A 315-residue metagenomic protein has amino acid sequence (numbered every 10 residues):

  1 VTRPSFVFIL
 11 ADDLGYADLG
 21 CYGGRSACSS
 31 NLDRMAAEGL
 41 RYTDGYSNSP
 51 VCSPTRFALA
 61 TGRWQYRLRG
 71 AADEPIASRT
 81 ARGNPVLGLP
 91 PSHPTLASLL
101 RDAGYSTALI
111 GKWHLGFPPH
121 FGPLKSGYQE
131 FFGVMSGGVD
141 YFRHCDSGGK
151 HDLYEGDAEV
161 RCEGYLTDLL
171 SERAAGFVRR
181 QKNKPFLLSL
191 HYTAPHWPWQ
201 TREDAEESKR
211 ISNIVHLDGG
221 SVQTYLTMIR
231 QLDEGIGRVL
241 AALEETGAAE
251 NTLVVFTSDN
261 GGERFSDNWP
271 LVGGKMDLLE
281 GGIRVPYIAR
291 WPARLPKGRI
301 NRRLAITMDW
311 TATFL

Functional and structural regions predicted by a protein language model:
V1-L315: Formylglycine-dependent sulfatase
